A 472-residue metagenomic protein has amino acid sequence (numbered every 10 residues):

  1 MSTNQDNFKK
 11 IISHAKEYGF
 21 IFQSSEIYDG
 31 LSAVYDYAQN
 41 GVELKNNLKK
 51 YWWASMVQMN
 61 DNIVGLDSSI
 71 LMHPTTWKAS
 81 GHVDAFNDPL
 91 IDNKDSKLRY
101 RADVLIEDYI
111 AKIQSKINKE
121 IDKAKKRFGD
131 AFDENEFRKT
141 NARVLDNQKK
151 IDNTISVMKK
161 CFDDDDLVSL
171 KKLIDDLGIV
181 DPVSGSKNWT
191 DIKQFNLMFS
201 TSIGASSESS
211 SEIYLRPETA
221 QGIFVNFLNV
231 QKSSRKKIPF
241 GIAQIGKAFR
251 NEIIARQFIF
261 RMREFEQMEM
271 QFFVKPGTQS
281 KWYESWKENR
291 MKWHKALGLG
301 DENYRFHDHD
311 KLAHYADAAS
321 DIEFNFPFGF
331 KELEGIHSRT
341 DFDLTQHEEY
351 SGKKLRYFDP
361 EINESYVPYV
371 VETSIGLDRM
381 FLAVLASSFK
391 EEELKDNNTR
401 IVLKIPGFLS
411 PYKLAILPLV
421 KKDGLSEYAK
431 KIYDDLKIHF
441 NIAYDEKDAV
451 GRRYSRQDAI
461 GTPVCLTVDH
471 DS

Functional and structural regions predicted by a protein language model:
M1-S472: NTP/phosphate- and nucleic-acid-binding module
